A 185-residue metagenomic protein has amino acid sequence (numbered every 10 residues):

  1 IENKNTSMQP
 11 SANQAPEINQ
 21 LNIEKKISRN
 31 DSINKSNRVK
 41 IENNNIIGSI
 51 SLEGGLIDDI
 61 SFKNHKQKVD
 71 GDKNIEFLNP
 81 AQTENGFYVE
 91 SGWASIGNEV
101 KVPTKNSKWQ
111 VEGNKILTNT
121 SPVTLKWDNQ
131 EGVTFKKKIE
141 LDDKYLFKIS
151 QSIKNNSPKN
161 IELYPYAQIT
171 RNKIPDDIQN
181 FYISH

Functional and structural regions predicted by a protein language model:
I1-H185: Membrane-protein biogenesis/insertion across secretory and organellar systems
